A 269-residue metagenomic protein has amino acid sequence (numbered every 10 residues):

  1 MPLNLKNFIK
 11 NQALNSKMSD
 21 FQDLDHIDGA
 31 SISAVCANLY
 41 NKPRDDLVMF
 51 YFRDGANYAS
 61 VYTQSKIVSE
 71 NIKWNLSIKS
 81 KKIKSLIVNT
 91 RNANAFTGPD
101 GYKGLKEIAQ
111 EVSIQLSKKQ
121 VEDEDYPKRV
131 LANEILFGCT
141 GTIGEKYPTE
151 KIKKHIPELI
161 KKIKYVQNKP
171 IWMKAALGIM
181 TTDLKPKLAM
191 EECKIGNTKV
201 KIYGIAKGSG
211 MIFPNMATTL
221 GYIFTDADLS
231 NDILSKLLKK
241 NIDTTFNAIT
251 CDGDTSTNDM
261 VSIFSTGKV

Functional and structural regions predicted by a protein language model:
M1-Y62: N-terminal amphipathic/basic leader segments beginning at the initiator methionine
F50-E107, N133, G138, M211-L234: Glycine-rich phosphate/pyrophosphate-binding loop regions near the starts of catalytic domains
T90-N92, G141, A206, G267: Short, histidine-centered active-site or binding-site loop motifs used for metal coordination, general acid-base
R91, D228, D259-V269: Glycine-rich phosphate/diphosphate-binding loops and the adjacent beta-loop-alpha structural elements that coordinate
P99-G101, G144-I152, S265-V269: Short glycine/threonine-rich loop-to-helix capping motif typified by GTGT followed within a few residues by an Asp-Pro
K106, E111-E122, Y126-F246: Glycine-rich, mobile lid/loop segments that gate access to catalytic sites or pores
T245-D252, S265-V269: Glycine- and Gly-Pro-enriched alpha-helical subdomains that act as flexible, kink-prone "lid/hinge" or packing modules
